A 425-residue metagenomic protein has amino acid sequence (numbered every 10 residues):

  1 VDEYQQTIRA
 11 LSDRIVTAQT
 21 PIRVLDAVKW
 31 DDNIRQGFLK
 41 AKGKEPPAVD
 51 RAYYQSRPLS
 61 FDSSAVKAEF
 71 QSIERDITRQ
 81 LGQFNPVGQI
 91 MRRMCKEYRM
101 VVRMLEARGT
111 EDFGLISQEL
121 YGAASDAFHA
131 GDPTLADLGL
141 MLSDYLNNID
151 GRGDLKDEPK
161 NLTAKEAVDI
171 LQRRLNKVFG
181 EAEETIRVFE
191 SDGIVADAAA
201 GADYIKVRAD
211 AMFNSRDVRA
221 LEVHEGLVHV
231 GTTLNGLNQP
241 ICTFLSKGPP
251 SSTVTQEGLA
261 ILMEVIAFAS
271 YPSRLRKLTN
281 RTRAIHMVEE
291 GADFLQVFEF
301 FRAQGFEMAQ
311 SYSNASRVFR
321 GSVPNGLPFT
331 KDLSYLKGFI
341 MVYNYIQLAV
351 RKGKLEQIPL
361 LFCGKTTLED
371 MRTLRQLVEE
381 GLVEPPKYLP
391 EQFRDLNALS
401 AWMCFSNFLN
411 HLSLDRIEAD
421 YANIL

Functional and structural regions predicted by a protein language model:
V1-L135, M403, F408-L425: N-terminal low-structure segments adjacent to metalloprotease catalytic domains across cellular compartments
S56, F61, R216, G231-Q256: Post-HEXXH active-site segment of zinc metalloproteases
L81-F213: Contiguous, non-catalytic segments that form substrate-binding/exosite surfaces or channel walls
R173-E184, V230-Q239, M263-S273, L348-R351: Secondary-structure boundary elements
A198-Y204, G231-G236, A309-A315: Active-site-adjacent bridging/hinge elements
V218-G231: Short alpha-helix carrying the canonical HExxH Zn2+-binding catalytic motif
S246-H286, G338: Post-HExxH zinc-binding segment in Zn-dependent metallohydrolases
R274-L425: Conserved alpha-helical "signature site" that marks functionally important helical segments or helix/loop junctions
